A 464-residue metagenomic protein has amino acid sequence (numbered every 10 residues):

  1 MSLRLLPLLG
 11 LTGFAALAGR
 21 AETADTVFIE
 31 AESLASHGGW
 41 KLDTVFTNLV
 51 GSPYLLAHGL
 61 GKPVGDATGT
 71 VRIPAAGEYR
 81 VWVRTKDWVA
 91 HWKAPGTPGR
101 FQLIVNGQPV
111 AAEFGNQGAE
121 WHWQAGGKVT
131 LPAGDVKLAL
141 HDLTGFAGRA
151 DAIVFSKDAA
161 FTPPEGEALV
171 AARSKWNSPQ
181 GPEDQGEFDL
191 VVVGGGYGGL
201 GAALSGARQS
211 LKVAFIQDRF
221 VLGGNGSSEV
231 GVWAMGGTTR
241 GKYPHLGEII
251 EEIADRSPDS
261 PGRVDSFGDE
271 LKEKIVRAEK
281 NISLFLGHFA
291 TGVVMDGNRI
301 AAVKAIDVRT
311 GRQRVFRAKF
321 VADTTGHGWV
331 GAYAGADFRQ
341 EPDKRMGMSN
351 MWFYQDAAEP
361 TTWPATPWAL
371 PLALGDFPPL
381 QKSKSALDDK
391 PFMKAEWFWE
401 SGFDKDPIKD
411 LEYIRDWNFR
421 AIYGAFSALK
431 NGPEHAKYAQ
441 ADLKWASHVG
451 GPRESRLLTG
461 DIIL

Functional and structural regions predicted by a protein language model:
L6-A16: Bacterial N-terminal signal peptides
E22-E183: Extracytoplasmic
W92-P95, R149-A152, P164-G166, A203-S205 (+4 more regions): Short, solvent-exposed loop/turn and secondary-structure capping segments
L140, V303-D307: Short beta-strand segments that buttress and anchor functional surface loops
P179-D184, G287, G297, A302 (+2 more regions): Flavin (FAD/FMN)-binding glycine-rich loop and adjacent Rossmann-like elements that form
D184-G196: Beta1/beta-strand and adjacent pyrophosphate-binding region of the FAD-binding site in flavoprotein oxidoreductases
G199: N-terminal Rossmann-fold NAD(P) dinucleotide-binding loop
S205, L211-K212, Q217-R299, R339 (+4 more regions): Conserved N-terminal/central alpha/beta ligand/cofactor-binding core
